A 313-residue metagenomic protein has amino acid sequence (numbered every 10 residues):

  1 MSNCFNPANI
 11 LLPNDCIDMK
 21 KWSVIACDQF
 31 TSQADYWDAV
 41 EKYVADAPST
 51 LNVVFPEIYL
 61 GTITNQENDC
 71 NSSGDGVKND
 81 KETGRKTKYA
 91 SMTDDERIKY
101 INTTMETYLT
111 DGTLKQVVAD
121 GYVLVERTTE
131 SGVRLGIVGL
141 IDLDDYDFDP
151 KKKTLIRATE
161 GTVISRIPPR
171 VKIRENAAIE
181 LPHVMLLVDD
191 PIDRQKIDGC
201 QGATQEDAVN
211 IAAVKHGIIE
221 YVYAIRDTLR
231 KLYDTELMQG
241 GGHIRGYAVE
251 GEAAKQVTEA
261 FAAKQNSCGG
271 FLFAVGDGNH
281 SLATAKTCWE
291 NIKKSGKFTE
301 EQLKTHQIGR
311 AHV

Functional and structural regions predicted by a protein language model:
M1-Y233: N-terminal extension/subdomain marker
A39-E41, K172-I173, G270-L272, F298-E300: Generic recognition of flexible, low-complexity loop/linker segments
A47, I179-P182, S267-F271, L303-Q307: Short, well-ordered loop/turn elements at secondary-structure boundaries
M185-L187, A274-G276, G309: A structural signal for short, well-ordered beta-strand segments and their strand-loop junctions that often border
T235-V257: Portal/gating segments that form or line small-molecule/metal binding sites
Q239, A254-S295: Active-site beta-strand/loop microenvironment that shapes enzyme catalytic pockets
I292-K304: Short mixed-charge
A311-V313: Conserved small/polar residues in nucleotide/adenosyl-binding loops
